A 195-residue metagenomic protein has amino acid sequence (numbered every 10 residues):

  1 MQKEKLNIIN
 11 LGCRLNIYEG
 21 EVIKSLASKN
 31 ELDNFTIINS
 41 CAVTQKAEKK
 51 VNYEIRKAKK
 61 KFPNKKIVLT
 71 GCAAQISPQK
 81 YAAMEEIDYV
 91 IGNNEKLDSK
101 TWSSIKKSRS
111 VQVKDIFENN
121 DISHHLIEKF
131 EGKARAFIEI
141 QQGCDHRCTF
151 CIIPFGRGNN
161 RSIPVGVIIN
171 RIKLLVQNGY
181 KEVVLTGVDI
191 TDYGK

Functional and structural regions predicted by a protein language model:
M1-Y193: Proteins enriched for Cys/Gly/acidic motifs involved in redox and nucleic-acid/cofactor modification
